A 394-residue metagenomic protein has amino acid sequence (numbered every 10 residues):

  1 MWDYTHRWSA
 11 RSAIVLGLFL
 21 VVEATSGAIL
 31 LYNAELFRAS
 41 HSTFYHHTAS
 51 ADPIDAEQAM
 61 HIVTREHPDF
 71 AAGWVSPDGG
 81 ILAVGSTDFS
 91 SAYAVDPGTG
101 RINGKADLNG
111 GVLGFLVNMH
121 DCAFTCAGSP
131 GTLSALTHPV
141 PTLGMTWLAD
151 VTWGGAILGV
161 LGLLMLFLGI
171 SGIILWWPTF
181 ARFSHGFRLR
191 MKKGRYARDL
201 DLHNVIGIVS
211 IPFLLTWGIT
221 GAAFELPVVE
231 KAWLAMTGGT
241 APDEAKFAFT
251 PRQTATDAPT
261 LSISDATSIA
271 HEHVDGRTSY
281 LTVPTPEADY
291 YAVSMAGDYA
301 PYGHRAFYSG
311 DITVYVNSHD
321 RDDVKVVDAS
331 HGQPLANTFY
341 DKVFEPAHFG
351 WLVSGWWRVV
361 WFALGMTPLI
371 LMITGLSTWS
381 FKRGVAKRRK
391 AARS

Functional and structural regions predicted by a protein language model:
M1-S394: Conserved histidines in hydrophobic membrane contexts and catalytic metal-binding motifs
